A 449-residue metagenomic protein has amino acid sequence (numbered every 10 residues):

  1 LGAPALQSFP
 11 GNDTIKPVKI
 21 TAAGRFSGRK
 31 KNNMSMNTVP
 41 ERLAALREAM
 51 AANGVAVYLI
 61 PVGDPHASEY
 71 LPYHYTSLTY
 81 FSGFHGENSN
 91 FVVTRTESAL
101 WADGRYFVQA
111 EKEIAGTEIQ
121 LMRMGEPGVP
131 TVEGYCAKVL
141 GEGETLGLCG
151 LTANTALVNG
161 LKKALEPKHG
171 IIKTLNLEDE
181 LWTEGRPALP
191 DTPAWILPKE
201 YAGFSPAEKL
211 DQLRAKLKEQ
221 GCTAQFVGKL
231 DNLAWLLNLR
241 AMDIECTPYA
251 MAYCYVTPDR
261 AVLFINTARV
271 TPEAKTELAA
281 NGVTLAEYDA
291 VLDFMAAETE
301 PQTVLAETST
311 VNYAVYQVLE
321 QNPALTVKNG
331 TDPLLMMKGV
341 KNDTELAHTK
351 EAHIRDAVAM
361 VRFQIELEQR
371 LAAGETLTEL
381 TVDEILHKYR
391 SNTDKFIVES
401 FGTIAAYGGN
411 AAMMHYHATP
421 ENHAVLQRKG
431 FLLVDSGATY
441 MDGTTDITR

Functional and structural regions predicted by a protein language model:
A5, P10-D13, R47, G63: Generic low-complexity, intrinsically disordered sequence content enriched in small uncharged/hydrophobic residues
A5-Q7, T14-I15, K19-T21, R25-N32: Short, positively charged and aromatic/hydrophobic N-terminal segments
F26-R449: Active-site neighborhoods and metal-handling regions in enzymes and metal-associated proteins
